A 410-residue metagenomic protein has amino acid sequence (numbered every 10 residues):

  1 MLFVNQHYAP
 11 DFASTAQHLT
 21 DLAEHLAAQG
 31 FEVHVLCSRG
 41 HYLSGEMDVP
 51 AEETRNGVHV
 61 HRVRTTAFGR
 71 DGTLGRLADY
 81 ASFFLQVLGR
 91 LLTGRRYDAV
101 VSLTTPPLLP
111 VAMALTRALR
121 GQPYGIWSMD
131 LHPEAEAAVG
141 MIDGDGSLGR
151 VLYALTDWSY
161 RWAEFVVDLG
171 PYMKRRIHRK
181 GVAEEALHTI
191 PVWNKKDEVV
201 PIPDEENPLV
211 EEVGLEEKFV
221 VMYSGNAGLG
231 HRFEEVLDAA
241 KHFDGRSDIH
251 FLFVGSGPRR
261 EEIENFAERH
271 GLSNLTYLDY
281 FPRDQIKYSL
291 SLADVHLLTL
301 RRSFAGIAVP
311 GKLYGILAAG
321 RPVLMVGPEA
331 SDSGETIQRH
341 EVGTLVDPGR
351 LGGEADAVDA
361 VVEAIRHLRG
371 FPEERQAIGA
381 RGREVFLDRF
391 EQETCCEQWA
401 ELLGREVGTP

Functional and structural regions predicted by a protein language model:
M1-H59: N-terminal subdomain of nucleotide-sugar transferases
R39, Y172, W193: Carbohydrate-associated surface elements
D48, H178, E184, H188 (+2 more regions): Acidic anion/phosphate-binding donor-loop and adjacent secondary structure in glycosyltransferase catalytic cores
V111, L115-L119, G146-V166: Membrane-proximal helix-turn-helix segments that form the acceptor-binding/catalytic region of lipid-linked
G214-H231, L237-A240, L252: Conserved donor-binding/catalytic core segment of Leloir-type glycosyltransferases
H231, P282-S289, H296-L317, P322-E335: Nucleotide-sugar-dependent
S247-D248, L252-G255, R260-K287: Nucleotide-activated donor-binding/catalytic signature segment of Leloir-type glycosyltransferases, i.e., the conserved
A360, H367, E374-D388: A short, well-ordered alpha-helix in the C-terminal region of glycosyltransferases
